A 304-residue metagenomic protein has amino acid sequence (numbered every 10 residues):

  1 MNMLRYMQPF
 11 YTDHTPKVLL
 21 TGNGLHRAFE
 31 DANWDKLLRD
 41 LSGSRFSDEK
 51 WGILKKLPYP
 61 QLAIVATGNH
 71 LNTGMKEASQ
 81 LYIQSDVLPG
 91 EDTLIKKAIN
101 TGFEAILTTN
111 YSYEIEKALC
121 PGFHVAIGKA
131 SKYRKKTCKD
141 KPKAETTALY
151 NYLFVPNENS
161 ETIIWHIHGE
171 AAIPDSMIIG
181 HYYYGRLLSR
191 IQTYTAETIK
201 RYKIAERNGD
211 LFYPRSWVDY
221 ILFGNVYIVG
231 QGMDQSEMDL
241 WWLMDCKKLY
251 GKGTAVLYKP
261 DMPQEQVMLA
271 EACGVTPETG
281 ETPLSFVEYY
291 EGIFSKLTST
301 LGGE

Functional and structural regions predicted by a protein language model:
M1-L20, G24-F29, D35, G43-R45 (+4 more regions): SIR2/sirtuin-family catalytic core signature
N2, D13-G68, E116-N151: Adenosine ribonucleotide-centric catalytic and binding domains
F29-D31, N69-G74, G122, A172-M177 (+1 more regions): Short helix-capping/linker segments at secondary-structure and domain boundaries
L41, G68, K129-S131, H168-A171 (+2 more regions): Residues at the C-termini of beta-strands that transition into short coil/loop
G43-T67, I164-W165, G169-G185, G209-R215: Short, compositionally biased "basic patch" segments
N69-S85, E197-Y202: Short, basic, glycine/proline-bearing loop/turn elements
K97-R186: Extended, H/D-rich, highly charged conserved domains that either
S176, Y184-I221, Q235: Acidic, metal/cofactor-coordinating or nucleic-acid-engaging core segments within structured domains
